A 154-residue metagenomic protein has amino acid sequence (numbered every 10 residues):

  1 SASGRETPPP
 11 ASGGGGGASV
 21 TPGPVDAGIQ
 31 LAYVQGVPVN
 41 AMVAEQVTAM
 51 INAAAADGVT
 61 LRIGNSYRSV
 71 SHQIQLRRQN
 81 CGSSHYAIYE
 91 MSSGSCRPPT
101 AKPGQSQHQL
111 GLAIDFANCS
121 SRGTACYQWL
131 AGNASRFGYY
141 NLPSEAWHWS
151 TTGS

Functional and structural regions predicted by a protein language model:
S1-G13: Alpha-helical oligomerization segments with coiled-coil/rod-like character
P10-S154: Cell-envelope/glycan interface and biosynthesis
